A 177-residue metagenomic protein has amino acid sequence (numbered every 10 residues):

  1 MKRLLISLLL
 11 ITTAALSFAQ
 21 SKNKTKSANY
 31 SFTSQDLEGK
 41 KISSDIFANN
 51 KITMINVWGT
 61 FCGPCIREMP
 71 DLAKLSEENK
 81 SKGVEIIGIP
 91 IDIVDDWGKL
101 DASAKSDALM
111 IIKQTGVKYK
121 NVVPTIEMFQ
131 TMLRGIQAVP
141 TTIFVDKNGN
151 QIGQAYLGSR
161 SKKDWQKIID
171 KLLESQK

Functional and structural regions predicted by a protein language model:
M1-L4: Positively charged n-region of N-terminal signal peptides that target proteins for export
I6-L8, T13-T33, S106-M110: N-proximal helix/coil linker or "cap" segments that precede and/or mark the start of modular domains
F32-T53, E78: A short beta-strand-turn-helix
K51-T53, W58-F61, I93, A138: Short pre-active-site segment immediately N-terminal to redox-active cysteine/selenocysteine motifs in thiol-based
M54-I55, I86, T142: Hydrophobic beta-strand anchors of alpha/beta hydrolase catalytic cores
V57-K74: Conserved redox-active cysteine motifs that mediate thiol-disulfide chemistry, especially di-cysteine Cys-X(1-2)-Cys
A102-V145: Short, internal strand/loop/helix patches that form the active-site neighborhood or redox-interaction surface
F144-K177: Thiol-/selenol-based redox modules, centered on thioredoxin-like and closely related oxidoreductase domains
